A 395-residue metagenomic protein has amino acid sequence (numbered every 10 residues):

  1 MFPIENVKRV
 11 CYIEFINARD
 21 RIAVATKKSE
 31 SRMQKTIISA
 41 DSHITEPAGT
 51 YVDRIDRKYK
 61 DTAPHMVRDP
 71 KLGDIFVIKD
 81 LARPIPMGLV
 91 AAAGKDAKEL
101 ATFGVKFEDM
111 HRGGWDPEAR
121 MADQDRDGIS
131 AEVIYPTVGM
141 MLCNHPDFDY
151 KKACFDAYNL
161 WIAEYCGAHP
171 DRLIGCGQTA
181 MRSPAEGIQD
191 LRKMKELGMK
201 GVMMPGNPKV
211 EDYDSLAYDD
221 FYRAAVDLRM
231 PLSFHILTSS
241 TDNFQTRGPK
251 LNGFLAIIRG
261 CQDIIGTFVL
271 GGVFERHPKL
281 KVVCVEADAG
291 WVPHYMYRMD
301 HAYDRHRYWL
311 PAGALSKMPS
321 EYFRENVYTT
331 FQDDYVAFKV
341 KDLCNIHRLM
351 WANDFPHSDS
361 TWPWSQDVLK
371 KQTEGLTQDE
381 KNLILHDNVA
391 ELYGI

Functional and structural regions predicted by a protein language model:
E5-K8, Y12, R19-R21: Short, positively charged and aromatic/hydrophobic N-terminal segments
K8, A25-T36, P47-D96, A101-F103 (+9 more regions): Mid-to-C-terminal alpha-helical segments outside catalytic/metal-binding sites
I37, A101-R112, D125, I129-P146 (+2 more regions): Divalent metal-dependent hydrolysis catalytic cores, especially in the metallo-beta-lactamase
S42-H43, D354-F355: Active-site metal-binding loops of divalent metal-dependent hydrolases
H43, T137, N207, L237-T238 (+1 more regions): Flexible loop residues that form catalytic and substrate-binding hotspots at small-molecule/glycan-binding clefts
D147-K152, V368: Short glycine-enriched, charge-decorated loop/helix-capping segments at active-site entrances that position
A153, C166, P170-I174, T179 (+2 more regions): Catalytic pocket-lining loop regions of alpha/beta-barrel enzymes, especially the amidohydrolase/enolase/GH5 lineages
